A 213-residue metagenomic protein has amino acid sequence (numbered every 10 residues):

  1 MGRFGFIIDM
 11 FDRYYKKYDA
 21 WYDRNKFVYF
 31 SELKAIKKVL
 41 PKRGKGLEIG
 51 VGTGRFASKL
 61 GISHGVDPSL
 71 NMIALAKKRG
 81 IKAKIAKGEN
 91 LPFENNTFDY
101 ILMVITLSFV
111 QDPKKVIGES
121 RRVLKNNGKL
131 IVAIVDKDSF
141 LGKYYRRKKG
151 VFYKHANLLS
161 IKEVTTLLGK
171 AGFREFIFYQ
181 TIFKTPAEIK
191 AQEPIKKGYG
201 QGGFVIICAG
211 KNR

Functional and structural regions predicted by a protein language model:
M1-K42, R55, I182, I189 (+1 more regions): Conserved class I S-adenosyl-L-methionine
L47-N90: Class I SAM-dependent methyltransferase SAM/SAH-binding core
L102: A conserved beta-strand element that flanks and buttresses the S-adenosyl-L-methionine
I105-S108: Short catalytic micro-motifs in class I SAM-dependent methyltransferases
K114-N126: A short glycine-rich, Lys/Arg-flanked "PGG" loop and its adjoining helix->strand segment in the class I
K129-L158: Conserved class I S-adenosyl-L-methionine
H155-Y179: Short alpha-helix
E175-R213: A C-terminal cap/extension of S-adenosyl-L-methionine-dependent methyltransferases that defines the acceptor-substrate
